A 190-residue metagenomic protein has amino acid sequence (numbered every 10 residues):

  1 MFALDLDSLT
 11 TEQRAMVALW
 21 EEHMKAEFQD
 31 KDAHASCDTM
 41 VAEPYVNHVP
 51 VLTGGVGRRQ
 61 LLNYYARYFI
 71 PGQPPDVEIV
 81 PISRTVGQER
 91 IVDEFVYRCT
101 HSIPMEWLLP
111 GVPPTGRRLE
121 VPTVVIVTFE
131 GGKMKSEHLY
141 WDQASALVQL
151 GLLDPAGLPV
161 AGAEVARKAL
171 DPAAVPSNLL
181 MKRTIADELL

Functional and structural regions predicted by a protein language model:
M1-L190: C-terminal and inter-domain tail/linker signature
